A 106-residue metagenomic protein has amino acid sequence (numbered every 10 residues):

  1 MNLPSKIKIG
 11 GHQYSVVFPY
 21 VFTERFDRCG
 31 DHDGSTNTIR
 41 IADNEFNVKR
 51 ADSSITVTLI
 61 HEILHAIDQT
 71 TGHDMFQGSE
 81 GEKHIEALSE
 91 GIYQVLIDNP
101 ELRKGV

Functional and structural regions predicted by a protein language model:
M1-S53, T70-V106: Metalloprotease/metallohydrolase-associated module, dominated by Zn2+-dependent proteases
V57-Q69: Active-site recognition of the HExxH zinc-binding catalytic motif
